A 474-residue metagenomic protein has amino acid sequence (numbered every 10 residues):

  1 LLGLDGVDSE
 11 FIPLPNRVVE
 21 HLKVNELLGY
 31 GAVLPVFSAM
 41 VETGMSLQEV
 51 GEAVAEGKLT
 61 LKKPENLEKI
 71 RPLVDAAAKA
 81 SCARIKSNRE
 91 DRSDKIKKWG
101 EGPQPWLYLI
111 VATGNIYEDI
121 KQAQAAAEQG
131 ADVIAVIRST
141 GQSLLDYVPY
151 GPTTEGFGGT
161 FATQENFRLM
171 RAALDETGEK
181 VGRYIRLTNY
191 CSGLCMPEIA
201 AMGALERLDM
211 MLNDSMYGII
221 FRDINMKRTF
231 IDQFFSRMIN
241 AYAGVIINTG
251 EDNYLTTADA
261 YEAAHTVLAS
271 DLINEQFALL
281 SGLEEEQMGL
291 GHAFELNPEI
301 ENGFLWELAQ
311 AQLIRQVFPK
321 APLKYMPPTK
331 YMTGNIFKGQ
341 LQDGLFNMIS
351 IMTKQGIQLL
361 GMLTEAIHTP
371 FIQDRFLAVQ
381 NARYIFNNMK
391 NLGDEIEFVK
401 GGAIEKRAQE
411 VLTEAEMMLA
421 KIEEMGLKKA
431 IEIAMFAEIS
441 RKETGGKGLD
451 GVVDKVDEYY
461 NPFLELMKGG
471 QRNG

Functional and structural regions predicted by a protein language model:
L1-D119, A125-G130, R138-N166, C191-I199 (+7 more regions): Long, compositionally biased, glycine/small-hydrophobic-enriched stretches that function as flexible linkers, tethers
P105-A112, V133-I137, R183-C191, M210-S215 (+4 more regions): Hydrophobic faces of well-ordered beta-strands that scaffold small-molecule active sites in alpha/beta enzyme cores
Y108, N115, A127-E128, I134 (+5 more regions): Mature, well-folded catalytic/scaffold domains that follow N-terminal targeting or propeptide regions
Y117-Q124, L194-R207, A263, F337-I351: Catalytic cores of alpha/beta
D132-S143, E206-D223, I273-E275, F346-T369: Glycine-rich phosphate-binding active-site loops on the catalytic face of alpha/beta enzymes
V148-R186, F230-I247, L308-A321, A378-G393: Alpha-helix-loop-beta-strand connector modules within alpha/beta enzyme cores
L255, D259-G289, N302, A311-Q312: Conserved alpha/beta-domain cores
Q310-D374, L392-G402: Hydrophobic alpha-helical bundle architecture
